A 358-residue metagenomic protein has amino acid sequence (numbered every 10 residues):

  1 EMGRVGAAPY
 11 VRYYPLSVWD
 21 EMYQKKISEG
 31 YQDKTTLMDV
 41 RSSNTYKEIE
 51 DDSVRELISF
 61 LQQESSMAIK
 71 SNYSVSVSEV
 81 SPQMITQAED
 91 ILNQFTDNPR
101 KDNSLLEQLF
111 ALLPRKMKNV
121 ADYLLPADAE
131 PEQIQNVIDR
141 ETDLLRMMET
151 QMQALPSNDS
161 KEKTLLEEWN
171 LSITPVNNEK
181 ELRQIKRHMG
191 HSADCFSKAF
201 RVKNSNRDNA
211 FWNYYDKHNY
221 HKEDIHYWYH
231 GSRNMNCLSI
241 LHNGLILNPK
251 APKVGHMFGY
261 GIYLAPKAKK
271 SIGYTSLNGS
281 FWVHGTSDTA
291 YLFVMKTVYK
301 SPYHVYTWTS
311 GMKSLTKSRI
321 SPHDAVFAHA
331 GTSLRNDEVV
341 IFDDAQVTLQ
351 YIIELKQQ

Functional and structural regions predicted by a protein language model:
E1-N236, E338-Q358: Intrinsically disordered, low-complexity terminal and linker regions
R4-S28, A210-Q358: Segments that shape or occlude catalytic/ligand-binding pockets
